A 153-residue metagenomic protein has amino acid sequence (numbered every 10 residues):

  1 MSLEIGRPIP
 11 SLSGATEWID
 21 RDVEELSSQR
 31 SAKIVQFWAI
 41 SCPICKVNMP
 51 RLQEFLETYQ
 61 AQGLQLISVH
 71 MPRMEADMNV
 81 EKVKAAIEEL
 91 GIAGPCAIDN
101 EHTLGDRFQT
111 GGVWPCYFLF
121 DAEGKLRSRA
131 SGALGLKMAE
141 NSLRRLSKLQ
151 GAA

Functional and structural regions predicted by a protein language model:
M1-S13: N-proximal helix/coil linker or "cap" segments that precede and/or mark the start of modular domains
S11-K33: A short beta-strand-turn-helix
G14, C42-I44, M49, Q53-L56 (+3 more regions): A generic "structured core" feature
S31-K33, W38-S41, N48: Short pre-active-site segment immediately N-terminal to redox-active cysteine/selenocysteine motifs in thiol-based
I34-V35, L66, Y117: Hydrophobic beta-strand anchors of alpha/beta hydrolase catalytic cores
V47-L90, E101-G105: Structural microenvironment flanking redox-active thiols in thiol-disulfide oxidoreductases
L90-I92, I98-R144: Thiol/disulfide oxidoreductase modules built on the thioredoxin-like
